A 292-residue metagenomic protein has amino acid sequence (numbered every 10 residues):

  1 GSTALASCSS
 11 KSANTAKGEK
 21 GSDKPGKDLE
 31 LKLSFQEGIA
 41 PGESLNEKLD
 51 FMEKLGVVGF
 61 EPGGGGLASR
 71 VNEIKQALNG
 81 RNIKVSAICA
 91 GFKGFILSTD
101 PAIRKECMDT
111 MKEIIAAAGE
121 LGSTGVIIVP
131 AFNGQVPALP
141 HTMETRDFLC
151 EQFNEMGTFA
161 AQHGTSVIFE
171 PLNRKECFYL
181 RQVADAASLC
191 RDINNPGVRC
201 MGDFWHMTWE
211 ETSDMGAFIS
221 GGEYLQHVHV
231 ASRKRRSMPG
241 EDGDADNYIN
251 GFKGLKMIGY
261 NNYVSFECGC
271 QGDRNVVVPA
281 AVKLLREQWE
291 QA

Functional and structural regions predicted by a protein language model:
G1-S34, E43-G56, G122-T124, L180-G202 (+1 more regions): Histidine-acidic metal/acid-base catalytic patches
S2-A4, D23-P25, L97, P101-C200 (+1 more regions): Active-site acidic/histidine proton-transfer and metal-coordination neighborhood in alpha/beta enzyme cores
Q36-A40, G63-G65, A90-K93, A131-N133 (+5 more regions): Active-site beta-loop-alpha junctions enriched in small/polar residues
F51-S69, A77, C89-K93: N-terminal substrate-binding region of glycoside hydrolase catalytic domains
F60-E61, S86, V126-I127, V167 (+2 more regions): Hydrophobic residues within beta-strands of alpha/beta enzymes
E61-G80, P130-H141: Glycine-rich, proline-tolerant flexible connector loops at the mouths of alpha/beta enzymes
S69-N82, T110-G122, C150-T158, S213-S220 (+1 more regions): Short amphipathic alpha-helices and their capping/turn segments at secondary-structure boundaries
L78-K105: Mid-chain, structured segments of secreted extracytoplasmic proteins
